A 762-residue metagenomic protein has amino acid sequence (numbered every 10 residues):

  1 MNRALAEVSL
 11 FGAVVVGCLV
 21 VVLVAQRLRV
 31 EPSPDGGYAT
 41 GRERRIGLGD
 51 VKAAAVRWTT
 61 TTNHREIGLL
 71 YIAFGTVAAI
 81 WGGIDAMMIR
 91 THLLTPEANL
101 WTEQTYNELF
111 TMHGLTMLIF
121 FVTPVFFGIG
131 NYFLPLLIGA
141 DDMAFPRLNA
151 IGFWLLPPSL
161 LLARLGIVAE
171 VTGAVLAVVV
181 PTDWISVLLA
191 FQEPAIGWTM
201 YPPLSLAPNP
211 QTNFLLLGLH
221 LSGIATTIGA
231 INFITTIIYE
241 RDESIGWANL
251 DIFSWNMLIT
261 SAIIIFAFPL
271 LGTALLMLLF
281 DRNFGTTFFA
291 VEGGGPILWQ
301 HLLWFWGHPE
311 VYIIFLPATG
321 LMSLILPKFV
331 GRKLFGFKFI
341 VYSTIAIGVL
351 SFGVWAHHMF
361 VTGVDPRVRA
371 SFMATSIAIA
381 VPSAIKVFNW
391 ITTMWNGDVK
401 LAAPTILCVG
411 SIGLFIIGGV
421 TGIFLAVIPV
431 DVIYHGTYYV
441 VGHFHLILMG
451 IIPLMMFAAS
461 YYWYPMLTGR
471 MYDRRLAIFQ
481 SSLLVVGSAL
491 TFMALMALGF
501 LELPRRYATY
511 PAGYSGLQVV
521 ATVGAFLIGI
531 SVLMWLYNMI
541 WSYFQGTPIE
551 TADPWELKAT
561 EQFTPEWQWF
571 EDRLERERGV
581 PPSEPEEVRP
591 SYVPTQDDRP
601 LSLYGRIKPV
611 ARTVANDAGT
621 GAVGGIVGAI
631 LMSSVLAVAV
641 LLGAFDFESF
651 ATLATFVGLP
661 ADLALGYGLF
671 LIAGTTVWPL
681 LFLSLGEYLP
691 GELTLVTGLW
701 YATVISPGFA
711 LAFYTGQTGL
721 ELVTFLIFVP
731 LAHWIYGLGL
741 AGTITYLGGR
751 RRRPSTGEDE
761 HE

Functional and structural regions predicted by a protein language model:
M1-L601: ...captures the hydrophobic TM-helix bundle architecture rather than a specific catalytic motif, and can also fire on
V24-Q26, A732-R753: Membrane-water interface at the C-terminal end of transmembrane alpha helices
D35-G37, G579-G619, G749-E762: Haloarchaeal acidic low-complexity proteome signature biased toward cell-envelope/secretome components but also
A73-F74, A78-G82, R612-L641: N-terminal signal-anchor transmembrane alpha helix
E108-V122, T655-T675: Interfacial helix-start motif at the membrane-water boundary
P158-L165, G223, T703-A712, W734: Mid-bilayer segments of alpha-helical transmembrane spans in multi-pass integral membrane proteins that mediate
L425-V441, V640-P660: Membrane-interface interhelical connector segments
Y472, G619, G686-S706, P754: Internal alpha-helical transmembrane segments of multi-pass membrane proteins
